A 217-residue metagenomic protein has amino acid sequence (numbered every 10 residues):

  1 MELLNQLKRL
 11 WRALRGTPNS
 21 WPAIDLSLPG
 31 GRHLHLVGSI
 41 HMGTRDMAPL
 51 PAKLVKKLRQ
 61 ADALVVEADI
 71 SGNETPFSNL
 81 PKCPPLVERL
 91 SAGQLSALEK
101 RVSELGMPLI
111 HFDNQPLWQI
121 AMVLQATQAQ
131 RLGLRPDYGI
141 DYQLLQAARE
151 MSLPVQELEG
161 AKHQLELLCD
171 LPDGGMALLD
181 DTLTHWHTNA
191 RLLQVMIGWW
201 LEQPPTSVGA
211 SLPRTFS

Functional and structural regions predicted by a protein language model:
L3, R9, S20-S217: Structured, acidic catalytic/metal-binding patches in enzyme active sites
L10-L14: Short, P/G- and charge-enriched loop/turn segments at secondary-structure junctions
T17: Short, surface-exposed loop/strand segments
